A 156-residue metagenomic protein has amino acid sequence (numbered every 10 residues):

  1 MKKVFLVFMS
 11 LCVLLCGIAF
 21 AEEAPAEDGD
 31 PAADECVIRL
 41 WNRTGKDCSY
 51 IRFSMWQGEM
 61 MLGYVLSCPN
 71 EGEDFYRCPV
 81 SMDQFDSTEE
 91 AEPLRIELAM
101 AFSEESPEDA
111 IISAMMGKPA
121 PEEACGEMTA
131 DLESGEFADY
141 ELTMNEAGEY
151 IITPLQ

Functional and structural regions predicted by a protein language model:
M1-E22: Sec-dependent N-terminal signal peptides of Gram-positive bacterial secreted proteins and lipoproteins
K3-V4, E71, P119: N-terminal cationic leader/targeting segments used for protein routing and processing
L6-M9, D30-A33, R43-G45, V80-L94: Short, surface-exposed loop and linker segments with low hydrophobicity and enrichment for Pro/Ser/Thr
E23-R43, Y50-G58, L62-L66, P93 (+1 more regions): Intrinsically disordered, low-complexity segments enriched in small/polar residues
E59-A91: Intrinsically disordered, low-complexity Pro/Gly/Ser/Thr-rich segments with frequent PxxP/GP/PP motifs and embedded
